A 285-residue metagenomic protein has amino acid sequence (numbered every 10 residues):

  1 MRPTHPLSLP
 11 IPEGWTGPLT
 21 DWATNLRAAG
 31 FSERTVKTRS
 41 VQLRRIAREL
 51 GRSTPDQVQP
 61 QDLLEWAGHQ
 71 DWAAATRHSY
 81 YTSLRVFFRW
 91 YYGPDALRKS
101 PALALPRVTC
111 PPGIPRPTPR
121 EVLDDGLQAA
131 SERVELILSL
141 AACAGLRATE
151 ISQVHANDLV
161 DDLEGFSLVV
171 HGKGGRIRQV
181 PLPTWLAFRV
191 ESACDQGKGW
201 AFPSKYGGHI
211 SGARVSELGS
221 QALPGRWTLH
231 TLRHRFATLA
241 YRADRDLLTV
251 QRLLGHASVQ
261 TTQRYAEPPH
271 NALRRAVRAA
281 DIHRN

Functional and structural regions predicted by a protein language model:
T4-P6, T20-I114: N-terminal core-binding DNA-recognition domain of tyrosine recombinases/integrases
L97-K99, T109-D125, G174-T184, Q196-K198: DNA breakage-rejoining catalytic core of tyrosine-based enzymes
T118-A148, S152: Basic, Lys/Arg- and aromatic-enriched nucleic-acid-binding interface segment
S139, R235-A257, R264: C-terminal catalytic core of tyrosine-transesterase DNA break-rejoin enzymes
A141-E164, L248: Short, charged phosphate-coordinating catalytic segments
Q153-V190, Q260: Conserved tyrosine-mediated DNA breakage-rejoining catalytic core shared by Y-recombinases
G174, L254, V259-A279: Catalytic-site neighborhood detector that most strongly recognizes the C-terminal catalytic loop/helix of tyrosine
P183-R226, H230: Active-site/catalytic core of tyrosine-dependent DNA strand-transfer enzymes
